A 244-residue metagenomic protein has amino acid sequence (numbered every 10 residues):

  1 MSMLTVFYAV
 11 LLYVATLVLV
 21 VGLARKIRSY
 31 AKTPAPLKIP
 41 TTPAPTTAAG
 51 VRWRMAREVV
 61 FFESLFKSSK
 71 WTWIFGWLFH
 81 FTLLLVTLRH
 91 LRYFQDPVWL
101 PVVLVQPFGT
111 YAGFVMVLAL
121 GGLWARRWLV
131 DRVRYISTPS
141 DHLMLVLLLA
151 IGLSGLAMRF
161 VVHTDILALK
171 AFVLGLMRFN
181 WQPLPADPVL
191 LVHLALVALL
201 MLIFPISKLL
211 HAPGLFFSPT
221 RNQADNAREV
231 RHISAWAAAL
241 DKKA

Functional and structural regions predicted by a protein language model:
M1-A9, A35-P40, V102-Q106: Membrane-interface helix-loop-helix junctions at boundaries between adjacent transmembrane segments
M1-K26, K170-V192: Long, highly hydrophobic alpha-helical transmembrane signal-anchor segments
A9-T41, T87-R89, G155-L156, L202-P205: Hydrophobic alpha-helical membrane-embedded segments
V20, P45, A49-R52, S68 (+1 more regions): Generic structural signal for well-ordered secondary structure
L23, A48-R52, P188, L209: Alpha-helical structural motif
K26-F62, N226, V230: Membrane-interface amphipathic/juxtamembrane segments adjacent to transmembrane helices
F62-A227, I233-A244: Long, contiguous internal "core" modules enriched in hydrophobic/ aromatic residues
